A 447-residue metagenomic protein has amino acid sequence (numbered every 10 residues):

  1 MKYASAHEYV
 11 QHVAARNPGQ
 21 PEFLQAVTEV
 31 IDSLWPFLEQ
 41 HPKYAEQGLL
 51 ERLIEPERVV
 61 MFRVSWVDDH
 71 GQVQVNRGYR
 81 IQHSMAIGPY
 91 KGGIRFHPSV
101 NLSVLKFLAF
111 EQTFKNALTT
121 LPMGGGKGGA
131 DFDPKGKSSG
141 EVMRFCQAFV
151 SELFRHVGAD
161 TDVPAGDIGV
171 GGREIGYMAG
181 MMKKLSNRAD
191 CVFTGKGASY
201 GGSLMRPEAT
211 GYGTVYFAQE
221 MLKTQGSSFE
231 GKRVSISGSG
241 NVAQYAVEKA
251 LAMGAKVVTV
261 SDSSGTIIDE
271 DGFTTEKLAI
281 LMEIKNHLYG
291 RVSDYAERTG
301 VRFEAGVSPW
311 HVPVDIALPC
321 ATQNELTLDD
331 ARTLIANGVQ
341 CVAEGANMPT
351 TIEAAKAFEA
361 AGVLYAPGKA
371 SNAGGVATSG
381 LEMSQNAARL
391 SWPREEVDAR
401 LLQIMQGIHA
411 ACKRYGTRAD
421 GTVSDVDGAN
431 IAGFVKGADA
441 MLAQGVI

Functional and structural regions predicted by a protein language model:
K2-A26, M221, I335-I447: Adenosine-phosphate binding glycine-rich loop
P21-L24, Q40-Q47, T120, V157-G166 (+4 more regions): Flexible, glycine/charged-enriched surface loops at secondary-structure junctions
K43-Q74: Structured beta-strand/loop patches that form or line metal/cofactor-binding pockets in enzymes
F62-K127, D131: Phosphate-interaction motifs
H97, N116-E230: Glycine/serine-rich phosphate-binding loop and adjoining beta1-alpha1 elements at the start of nucleotide-handling
T194-G197, G202-P313: Glycine-rich phosphate/diphosphate-binding loop of Rossmann-like nucleotide-binding domains
G265-Y365, A370: Rossmann-like adenosine-cofactor binding region
